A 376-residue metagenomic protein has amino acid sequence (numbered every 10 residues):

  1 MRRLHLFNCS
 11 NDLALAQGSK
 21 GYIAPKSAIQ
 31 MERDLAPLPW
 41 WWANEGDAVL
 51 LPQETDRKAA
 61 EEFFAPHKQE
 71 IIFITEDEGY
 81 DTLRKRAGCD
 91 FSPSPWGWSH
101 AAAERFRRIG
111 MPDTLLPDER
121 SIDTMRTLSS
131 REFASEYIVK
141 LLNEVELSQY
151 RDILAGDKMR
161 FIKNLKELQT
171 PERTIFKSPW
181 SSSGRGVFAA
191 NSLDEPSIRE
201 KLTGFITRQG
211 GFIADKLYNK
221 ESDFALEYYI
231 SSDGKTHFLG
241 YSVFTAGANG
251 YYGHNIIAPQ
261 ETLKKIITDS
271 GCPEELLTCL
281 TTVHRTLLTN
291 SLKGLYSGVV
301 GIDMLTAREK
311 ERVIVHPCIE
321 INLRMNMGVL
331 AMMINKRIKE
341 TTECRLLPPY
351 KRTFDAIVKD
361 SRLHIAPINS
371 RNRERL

Functional and structural regions predicted by a protein language model:
M1-W42, A48-L50: N-terminal-proximal low-complexity accessory segments that begin disordered and transition into the first
I29-W42, L50-N164: Conserved N-proximal alpha/beta basic substrate-recognition cap immediately N-terminal to, or forming the N-lobe
Q30, F238-T262, R324-N326, M333-E343: Extended active-site and interfacial segments that coordinate phosphate-rich ligands in large catalytic machineries
D152, I162, Q169-A189, G210-K220 (+2 more regions): ATP-grasp fold ATP-binding core
T174-I198, A225, N249-K265: Glycine-rich phosphate-binding loop of ATP-grasp-fold ATP-dependent ligases
S197-Y252, L305-C318: Phosphate-binding site of ATP-dependent enzymes
Q209, F238, N249-V313, R352-S370: A long amphipathic alpha-helix within ATP-dependent nucleotide-binding catalytic cores
E274, K310-V315, L323-L376: C-terminal active-site "lid" helix and adjoining low-complexity regulatory extension at the edge of ATP-using catalytic
